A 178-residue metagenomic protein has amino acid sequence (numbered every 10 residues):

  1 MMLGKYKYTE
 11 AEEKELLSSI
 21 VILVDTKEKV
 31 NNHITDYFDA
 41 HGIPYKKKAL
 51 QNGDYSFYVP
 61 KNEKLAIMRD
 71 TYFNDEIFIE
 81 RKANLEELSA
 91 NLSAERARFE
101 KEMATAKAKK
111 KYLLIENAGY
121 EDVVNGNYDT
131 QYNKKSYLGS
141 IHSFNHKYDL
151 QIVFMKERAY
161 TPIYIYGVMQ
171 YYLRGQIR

Functional and structural regions predicted by a protein language model:
M1-N74, E86-R178: Non-catalytic C-terminal interaction segments of nucleic acid-processing enzymes
I77-A83: Conserved catalytic cores of phosphodiester-cleaving nucleases, focusing on short active-site segments
